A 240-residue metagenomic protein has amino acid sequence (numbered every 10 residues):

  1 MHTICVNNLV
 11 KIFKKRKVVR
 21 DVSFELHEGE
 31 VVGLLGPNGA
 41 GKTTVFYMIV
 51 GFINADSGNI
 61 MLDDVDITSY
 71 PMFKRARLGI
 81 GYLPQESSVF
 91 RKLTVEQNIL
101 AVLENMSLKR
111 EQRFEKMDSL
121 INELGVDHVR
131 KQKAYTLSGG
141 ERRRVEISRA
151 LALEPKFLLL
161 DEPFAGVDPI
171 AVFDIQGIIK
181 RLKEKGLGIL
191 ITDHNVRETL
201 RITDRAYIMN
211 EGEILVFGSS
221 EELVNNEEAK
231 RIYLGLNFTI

Functional and structural regions predicted by a protein language model:
L35-P37: The feature captures the beta-strand-to-loop junction immediately N-terminal to the Walker
V50: Helix-to-loop junction immediately C-terminal to a conserved catalytic motif
E111-V129, G177-K180: Conserved ABC ATPase "signature" region
K133-L137, E141: Conserved ABC ATPase signature
E154: Conserved catalytic motifs of ABC-family nucleotide-binding domains
L158-E162: Catalytic Walker B motif of ABC-type/P-loop ATPase nucleotide-binding domains
